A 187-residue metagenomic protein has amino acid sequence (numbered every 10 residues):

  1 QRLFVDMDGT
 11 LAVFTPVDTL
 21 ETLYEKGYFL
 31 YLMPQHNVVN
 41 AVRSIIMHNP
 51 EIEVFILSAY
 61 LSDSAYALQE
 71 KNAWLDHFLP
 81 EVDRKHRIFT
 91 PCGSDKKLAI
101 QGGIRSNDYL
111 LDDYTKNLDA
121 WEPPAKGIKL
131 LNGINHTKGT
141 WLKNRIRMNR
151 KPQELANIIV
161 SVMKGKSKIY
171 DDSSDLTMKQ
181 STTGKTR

Functional and structural regions predicted by a protein language model:
R2-F78, R84: Alpha-helical substrate-recognition element adjacent to the catalytic core
A12-T15, V54, D63-A67, D95-A99 (+2 more regions): Short catalytic/ligand-binding loop motif for oxyanion handling, primarily in non-cytosolic enzymes, centered on
Q69, V82-I88, H136-G139: Lumenal/extracellular "mature" regions of secretory-pathway glycan-modifying transferases
R87-W121: Conserved Lys-Pro-Asp/Glu-containing loop-to-beta segment of HAD-superfamily phosphomonoesterases, centered on
Y109-R150: Acidic, Mg2+-coordinating phosphoryl-transfer loop and its flanking beta/alpha structural elements, shared across
H136-T177: Ligand-binding grooves and catalytic loops that recognize ribose/phosphate and carbohydrate rings, and esterified lipid
L176-R187: Non-Sec secretion/translocation targeting segments of pathogen effectors
